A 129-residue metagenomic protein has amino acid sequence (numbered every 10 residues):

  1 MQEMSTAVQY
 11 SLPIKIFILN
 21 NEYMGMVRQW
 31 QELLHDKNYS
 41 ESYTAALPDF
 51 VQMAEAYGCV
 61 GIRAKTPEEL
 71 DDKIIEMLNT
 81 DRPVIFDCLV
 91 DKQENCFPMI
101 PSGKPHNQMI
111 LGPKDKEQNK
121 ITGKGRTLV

Functional and structural regions predicted by a protein language model:
M1-V129: Thiamine diphosphate
